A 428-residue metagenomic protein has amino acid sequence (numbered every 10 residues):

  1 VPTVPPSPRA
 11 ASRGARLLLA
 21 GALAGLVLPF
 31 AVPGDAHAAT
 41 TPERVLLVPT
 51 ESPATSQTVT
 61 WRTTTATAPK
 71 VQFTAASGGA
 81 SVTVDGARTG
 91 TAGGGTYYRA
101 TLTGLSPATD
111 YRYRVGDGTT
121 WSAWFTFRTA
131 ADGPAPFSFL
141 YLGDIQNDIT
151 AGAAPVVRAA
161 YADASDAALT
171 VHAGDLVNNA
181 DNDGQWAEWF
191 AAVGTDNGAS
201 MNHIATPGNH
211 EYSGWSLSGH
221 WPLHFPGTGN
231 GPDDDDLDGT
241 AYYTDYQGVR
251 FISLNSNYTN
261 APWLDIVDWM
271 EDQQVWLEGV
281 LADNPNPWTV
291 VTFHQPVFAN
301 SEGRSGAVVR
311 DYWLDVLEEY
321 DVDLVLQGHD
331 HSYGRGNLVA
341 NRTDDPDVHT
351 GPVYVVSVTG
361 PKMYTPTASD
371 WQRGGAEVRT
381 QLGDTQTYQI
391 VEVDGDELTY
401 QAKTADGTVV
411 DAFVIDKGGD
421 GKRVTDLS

Functional and structural regions predicted by a protein language model:
P2-T3, L19-G21, V27-Y141, A162-D163 (+5 more regions): Acidic, histidine-bearing metal-coordination/catalytic regions of metal-dependent phosphoesterases
V4-L19: Bacterial N-terminal signal peptides that target proteins for export
G78-Y97, L140-P155, A180, G229-D233 (+3 more regions): Acidic/histidine-rich helix-loop elements that form or flank divalent-metal/phosphate-binding sites at the catalytic
R99-L102, D110-A131, G184-P285, Y312 (+2 more regions): Extended active-site neighborhood of metal-dependent phosphoesterases/phosphodiesterases
F137-T206, E211-Y212: Conserved, compact domain cores that house catalytic/ligand-binding motifs in diverse enzymes and effector modules
Y141-G143, L169-D175, H203-N209, L254 (+3 more regions): Active-site neighborhood of phospho(di)ester-bond hydrolases with catalytic His/Asp-centered motifs
Y161-D163, A282, E318: Non-catalytic positions within long, well-ordered alpha-helices that form the structural scaffold/packing of enzyme
V177, Y258, N284-S301: Short acidic, glycine-rich surface-loop motifs adjacent to enzyme active sites
